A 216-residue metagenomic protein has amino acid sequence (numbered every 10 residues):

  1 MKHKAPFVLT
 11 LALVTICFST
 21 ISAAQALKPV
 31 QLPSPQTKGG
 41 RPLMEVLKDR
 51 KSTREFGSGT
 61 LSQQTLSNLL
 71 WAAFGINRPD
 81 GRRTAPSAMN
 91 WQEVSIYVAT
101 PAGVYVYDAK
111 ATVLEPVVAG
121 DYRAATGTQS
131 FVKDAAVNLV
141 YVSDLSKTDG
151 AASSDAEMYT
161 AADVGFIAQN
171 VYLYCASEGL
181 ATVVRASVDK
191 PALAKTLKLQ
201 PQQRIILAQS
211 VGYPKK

Functional and structural regions predicted by a protein language model:
M1-T10: Bacterial N-terminal signal peptides that target proteins for export
L9-S19: Bacterial N-terminal signal peptides
A24-A135: N-terminal amphipathic, basic helical "cap/leader" segment at the start of enzyme domains
R50, L69, I96, V137-Y141 (+2 more regions): Small-aliphatic-rich amphipathic alpha-helix that forms the alpha element of a beta-alpha
F74, P101-G103, A109-T112, V142-S146 (+2 more regions): Solvent-exposed coil/turn segments that connect beta secondary-structure elements in extracytoplasmic/periplasmic
K133-A136, Q202-R204: Short coil/turn connectors at secondary-structure junctions
G179, K198-L199: Glycine-centered helix-boundary capping/hinge motifs
L199-K216: A glycine-rich helix N-cap at a beta->alpha junction
